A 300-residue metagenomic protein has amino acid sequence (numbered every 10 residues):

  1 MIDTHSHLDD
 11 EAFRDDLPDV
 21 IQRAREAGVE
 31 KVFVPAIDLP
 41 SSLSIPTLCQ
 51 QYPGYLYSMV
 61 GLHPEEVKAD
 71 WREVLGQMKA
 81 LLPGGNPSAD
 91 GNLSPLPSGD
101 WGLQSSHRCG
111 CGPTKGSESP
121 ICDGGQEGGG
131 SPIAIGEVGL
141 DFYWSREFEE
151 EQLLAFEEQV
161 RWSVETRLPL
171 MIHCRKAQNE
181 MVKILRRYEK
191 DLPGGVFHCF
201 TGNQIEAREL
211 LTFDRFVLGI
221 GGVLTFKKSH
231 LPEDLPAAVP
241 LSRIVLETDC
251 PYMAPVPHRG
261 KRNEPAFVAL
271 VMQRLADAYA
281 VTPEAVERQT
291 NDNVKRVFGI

Functional and structural regions predicted by a protein language model:
M1-I300: Mid-domain alpha/beta scaffold segments of enzyme catalytic cores
